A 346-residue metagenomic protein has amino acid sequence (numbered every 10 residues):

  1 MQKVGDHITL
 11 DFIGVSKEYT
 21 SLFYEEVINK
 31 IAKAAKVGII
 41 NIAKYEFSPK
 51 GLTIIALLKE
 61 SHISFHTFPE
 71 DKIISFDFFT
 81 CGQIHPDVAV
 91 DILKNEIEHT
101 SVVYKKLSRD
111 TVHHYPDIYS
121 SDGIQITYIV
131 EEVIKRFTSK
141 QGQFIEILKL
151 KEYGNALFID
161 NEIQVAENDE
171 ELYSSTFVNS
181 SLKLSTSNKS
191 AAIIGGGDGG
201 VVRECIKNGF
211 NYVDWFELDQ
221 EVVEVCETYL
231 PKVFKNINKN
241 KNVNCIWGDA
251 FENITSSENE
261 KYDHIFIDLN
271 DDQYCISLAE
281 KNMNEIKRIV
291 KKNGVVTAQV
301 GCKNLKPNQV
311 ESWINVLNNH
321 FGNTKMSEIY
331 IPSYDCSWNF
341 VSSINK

Functional and structural regions predicted by a protein language model:
M1-V112: Polybasic/polar functional segments that serve as interface/processing modules
G5-H7, G142-F144, C336-V341: Short hydrophobic/aromatic beta-strand or adjacent loop that forms the aromatic wall/cage of a ligand/substrate-binding
G14-E18, T80, Q164, D272-Q273 (+1 more regions): Short histidine/acidic/glycine/proline-rich micro-motifs that form metal- and phosphate-coordinating active-site loops
K44, G322-P332: Conserved S-adenosyl-L-methionine
R109-N155: N-terminal auxiliary segments of SAM/dcSAM-dependent transferases
I118, E167-N315, H320, C336: The AdoMet/dcAdoMet-binding core of the Class I SAM-like
F158-I159: A general beta-strand register signal
Y330-K346: Core SAM-dependent methyltransferase catalytic element
